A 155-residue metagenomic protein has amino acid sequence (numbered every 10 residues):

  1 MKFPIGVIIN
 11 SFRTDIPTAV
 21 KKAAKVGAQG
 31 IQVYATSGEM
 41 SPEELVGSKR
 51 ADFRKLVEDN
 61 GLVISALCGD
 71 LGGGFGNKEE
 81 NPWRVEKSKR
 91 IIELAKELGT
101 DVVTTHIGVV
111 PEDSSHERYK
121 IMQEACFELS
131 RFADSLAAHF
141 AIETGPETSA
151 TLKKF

Functional and structural regions predicted by a protein language model:
M1-K96, T100: N-terminal pre-domain/capping segments
D15-T18, L56-N60, G74-F155: Active-site acidic/histidine proton-transfer and metal-coordination neighborhood in alpha/beta enzyme cores
